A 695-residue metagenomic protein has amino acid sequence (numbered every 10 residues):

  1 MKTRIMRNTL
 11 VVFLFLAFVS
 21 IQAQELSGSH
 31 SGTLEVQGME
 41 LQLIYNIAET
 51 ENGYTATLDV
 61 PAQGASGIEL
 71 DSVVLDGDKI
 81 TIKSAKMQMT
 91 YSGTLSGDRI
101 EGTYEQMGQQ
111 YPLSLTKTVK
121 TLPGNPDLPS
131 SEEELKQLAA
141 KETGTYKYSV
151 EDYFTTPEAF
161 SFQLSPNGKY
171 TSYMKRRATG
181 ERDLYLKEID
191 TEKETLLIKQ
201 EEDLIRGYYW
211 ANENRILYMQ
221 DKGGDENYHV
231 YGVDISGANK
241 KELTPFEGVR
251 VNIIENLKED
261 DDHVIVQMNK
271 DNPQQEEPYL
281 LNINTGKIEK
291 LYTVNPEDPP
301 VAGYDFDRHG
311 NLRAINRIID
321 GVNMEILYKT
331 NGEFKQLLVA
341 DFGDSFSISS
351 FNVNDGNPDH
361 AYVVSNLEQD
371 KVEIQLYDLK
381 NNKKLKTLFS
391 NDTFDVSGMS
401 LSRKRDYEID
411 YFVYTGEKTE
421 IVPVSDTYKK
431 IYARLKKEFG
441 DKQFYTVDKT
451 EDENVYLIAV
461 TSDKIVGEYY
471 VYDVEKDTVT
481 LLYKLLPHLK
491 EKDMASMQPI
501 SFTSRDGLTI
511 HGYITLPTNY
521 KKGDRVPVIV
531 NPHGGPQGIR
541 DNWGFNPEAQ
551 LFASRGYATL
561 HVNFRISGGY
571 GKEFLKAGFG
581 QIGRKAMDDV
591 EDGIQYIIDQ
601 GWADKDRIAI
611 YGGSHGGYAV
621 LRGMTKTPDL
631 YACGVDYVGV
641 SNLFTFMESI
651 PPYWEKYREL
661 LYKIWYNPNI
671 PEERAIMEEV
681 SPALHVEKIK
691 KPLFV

Functional and structural regions predicted by a protein language model:
M1-L26: Bacterial Sec-dependent N-terminal signal peptides
Q24-S96, E101-L113: Central antiparallel beta-sheet cores of small beta-barrel/beta-sandwich binding domains
G124-E158, K187-L204, D234-V251, L281-P300 (+5 more regions): Multi-bladed beta-propeller domains
Q137, D152, F160-Q163, Y228 (+8 more regions): Non-catalytic accessory segments flanking enzyme active sites
T156-M174, Q200-D221, V230, E247-K270 (+10 more regions): Conserved beta-propeller blade repeats
T179-Y185, D225-Y231, P273-Y279, G321-L327 (+4 more regions): Structural motif
H488-D606, G613-S614, E648-K656: Cap/lid segment of the alpha/beta-hydrolase catalytic domain
F564-V695: Active-site-proximal cap/loop segments of hydrolase catalytic domains
